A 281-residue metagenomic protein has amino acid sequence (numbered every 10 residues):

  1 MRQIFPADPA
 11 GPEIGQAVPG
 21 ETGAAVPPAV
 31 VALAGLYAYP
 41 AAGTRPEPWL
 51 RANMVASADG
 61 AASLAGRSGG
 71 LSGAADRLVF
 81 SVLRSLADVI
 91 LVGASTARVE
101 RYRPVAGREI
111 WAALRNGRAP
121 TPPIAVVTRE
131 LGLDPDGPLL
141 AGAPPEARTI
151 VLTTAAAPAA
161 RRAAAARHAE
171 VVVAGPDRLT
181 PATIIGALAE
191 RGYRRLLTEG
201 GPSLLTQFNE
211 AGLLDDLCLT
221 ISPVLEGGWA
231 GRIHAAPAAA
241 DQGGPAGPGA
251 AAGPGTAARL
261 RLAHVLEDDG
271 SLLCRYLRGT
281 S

Functional and structural regions predicted by a protein language model:
M1-S281: Enzymes that bind and transform nitrogen-containing heteroaromatic metabolites
